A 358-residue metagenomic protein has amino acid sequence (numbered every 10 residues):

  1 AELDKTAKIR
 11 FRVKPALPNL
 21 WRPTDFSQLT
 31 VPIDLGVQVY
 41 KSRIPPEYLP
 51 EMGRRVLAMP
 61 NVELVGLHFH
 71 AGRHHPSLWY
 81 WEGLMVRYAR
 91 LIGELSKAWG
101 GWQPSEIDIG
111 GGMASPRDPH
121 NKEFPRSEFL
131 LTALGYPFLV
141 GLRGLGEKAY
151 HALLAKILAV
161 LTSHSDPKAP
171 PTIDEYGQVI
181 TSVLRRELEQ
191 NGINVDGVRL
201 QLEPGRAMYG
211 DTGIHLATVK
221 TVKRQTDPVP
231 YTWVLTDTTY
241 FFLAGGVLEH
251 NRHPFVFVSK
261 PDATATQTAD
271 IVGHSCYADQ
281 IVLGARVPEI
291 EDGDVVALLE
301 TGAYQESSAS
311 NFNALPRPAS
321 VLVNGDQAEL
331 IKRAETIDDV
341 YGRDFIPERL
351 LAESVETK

Functional and structural regions predicted by a protein language model:
A1-E106, L188: Active-site-proximal beta-alpha core segment in soluble small-molecule metabolic enzymes
R12, Q38, S42-P45, L130-L139 (+2 more regions): Acidic, His- and aromatic-enriched active-site or binding-groove loops in soluble protein domains that engage sugars
N19, S77, R117, G210 (+1 more regions): Glycine/Thr-rich phosphate-binding loops of Rossmann-like dinucleotide-binding domains
R22-D25, D118-K122, G213: Short aromatic-enriched loop/helix-cap "lid" or pocket-rim segments at secondary-structure transitions that line
V65-G72, G110-G112, V198, H274: Short connector loops at secondary-structure junctions
A71-R73, I107-P116, L202-R206: Glycine-rich beta-strand-to-loop/alpha-helix junction loops that act as flexible
G83-Q190: Acidic, glycine-rich loop-and-beta core segments that form the ion-binding/anion-interacting portion of active sites
L142-K358: Charged (often Lys/Glu-rich) extended helix/loop segments that serve as interaction or gating elements
